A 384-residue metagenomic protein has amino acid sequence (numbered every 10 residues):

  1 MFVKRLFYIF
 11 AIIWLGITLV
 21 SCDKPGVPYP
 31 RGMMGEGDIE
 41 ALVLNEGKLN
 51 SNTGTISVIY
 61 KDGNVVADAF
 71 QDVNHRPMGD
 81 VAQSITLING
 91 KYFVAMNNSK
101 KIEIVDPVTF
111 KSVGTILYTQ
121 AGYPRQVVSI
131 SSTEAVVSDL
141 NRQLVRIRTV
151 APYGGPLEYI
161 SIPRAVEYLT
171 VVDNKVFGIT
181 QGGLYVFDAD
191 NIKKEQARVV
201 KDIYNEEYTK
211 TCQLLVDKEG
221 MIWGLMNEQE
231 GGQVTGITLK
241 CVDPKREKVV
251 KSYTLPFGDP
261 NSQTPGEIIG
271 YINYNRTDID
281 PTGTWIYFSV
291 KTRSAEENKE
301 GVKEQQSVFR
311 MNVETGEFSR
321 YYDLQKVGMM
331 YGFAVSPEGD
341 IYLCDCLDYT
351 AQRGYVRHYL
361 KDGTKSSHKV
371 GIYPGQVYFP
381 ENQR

Functional and structural regions predicted by a protein language model:
M1-L42: Bacterial Sec-dependent N-terminal signal peptides
Y29-P30, G79-S84, G122-I130, R164-D173 (+4 more regions): Repeated scaffold domains used in trafficking and secretory/extracellular systems, primarily beta-propellers
D38-I39, N89-K91, S132-T133, D173-N174 (+3 more regions): Short coil/turn segments that connect the beta-strands within blades of beta-propeller domains
V43-S51, V94-N98, V136-N141, F177-G182 (+3 more regions): Conserved beta-strand positions in repeat-built beta-propeller and related beta-rich domains
N50-S57, K101-I104, Q143-I147, G183-D188 (+3 more regions): Structural motif
K61-D62, D106-F110, R148-Y153, D188-K193 (+3 more regions): Short loop/turn segments that connect beta-strands within beta-propeller blades
Q71-M78, T115-Q120, E158-P163, V199-E207 (+4 more regions): Surface loop/turn motifs at the tips and blade-to-blade linkers of beta-strand repeat domains
V166-S294: Acidic, serine/threonine- and glycine-rich low-complexity intrinsically disordered segments that serve as flexible
